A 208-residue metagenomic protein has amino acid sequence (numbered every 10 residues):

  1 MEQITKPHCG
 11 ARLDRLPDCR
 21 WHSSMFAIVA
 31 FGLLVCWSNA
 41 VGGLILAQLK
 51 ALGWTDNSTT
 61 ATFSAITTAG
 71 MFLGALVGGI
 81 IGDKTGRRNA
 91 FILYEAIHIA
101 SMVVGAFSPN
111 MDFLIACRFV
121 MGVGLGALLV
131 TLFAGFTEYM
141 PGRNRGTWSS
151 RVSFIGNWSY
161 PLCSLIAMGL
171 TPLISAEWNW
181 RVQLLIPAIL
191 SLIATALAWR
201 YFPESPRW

Functional and structural regions predicted by a protein language model:
M1-W208: Transmembrane-helix signature of 12-pass secondary carriers
